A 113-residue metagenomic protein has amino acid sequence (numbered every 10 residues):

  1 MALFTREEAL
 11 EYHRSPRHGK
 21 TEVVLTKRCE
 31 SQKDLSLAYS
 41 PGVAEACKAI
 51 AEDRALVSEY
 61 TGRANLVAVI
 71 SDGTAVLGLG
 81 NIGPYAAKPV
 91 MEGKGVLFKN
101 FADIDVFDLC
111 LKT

Functional and structural regions predicted by a protein language model:
M1-T113: N-terminal ligand-binding/catalytic initiation module
